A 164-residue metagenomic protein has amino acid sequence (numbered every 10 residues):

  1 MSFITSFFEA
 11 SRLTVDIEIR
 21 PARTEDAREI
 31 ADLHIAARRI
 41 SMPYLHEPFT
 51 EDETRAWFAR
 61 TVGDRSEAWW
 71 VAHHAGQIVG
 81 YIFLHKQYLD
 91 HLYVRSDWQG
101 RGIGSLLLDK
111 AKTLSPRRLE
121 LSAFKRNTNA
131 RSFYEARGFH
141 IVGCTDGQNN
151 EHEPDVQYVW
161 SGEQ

Functional and structural regions predicted by a protein language model:
E18-D32: A short beta-loop-alpha structural element at the N-terminal edge of CoA-dependent acyl/N-acetyltransferase catalytic
A31, I35-A59: Conserved GNAT-fold acetyl-CoA-binding loop/helix
E67-G80: Conserved beta-hairpin
L89-Q99, A123-F124: A short, internal acetyl-CoA/4′-phosphopantetheine-binding micro-motif in the GNAT/acyltransferase core
D97-W98, G102-K110: Conserved acetyl-CoA pyrophosphate-binding loop and the N-cap/start of the following alpha-helix in GNAT-like
S105-L106, R126-C144, N150-E153: Conserved active-site alpha-helix within GNAT-family acetyltransferase domains
L114-R126: Conserved GNAT acetyl-CoA-binding A-motif
